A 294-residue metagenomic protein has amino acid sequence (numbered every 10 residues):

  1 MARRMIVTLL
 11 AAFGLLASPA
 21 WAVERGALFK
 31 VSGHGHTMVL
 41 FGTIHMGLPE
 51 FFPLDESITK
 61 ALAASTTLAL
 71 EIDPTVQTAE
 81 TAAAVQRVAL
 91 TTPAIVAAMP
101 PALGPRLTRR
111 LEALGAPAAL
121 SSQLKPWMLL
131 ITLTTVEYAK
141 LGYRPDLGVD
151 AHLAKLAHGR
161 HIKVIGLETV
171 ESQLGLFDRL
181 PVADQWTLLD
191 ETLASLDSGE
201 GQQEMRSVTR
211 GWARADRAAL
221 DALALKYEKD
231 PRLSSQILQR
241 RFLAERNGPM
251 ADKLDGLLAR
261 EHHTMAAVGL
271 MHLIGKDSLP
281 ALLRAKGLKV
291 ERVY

Functional and structural regions predicted by a protein language model:
M1-M5: Positively charged n-region of N-terminal signal peptides that target proteins for export
V7-A17: Bacterial N-terminal signal peptides
T8, S32-H34, A259-R260: Short hydrophobic "helix-edge" motifs at membrane interfaces and signal-peptide entry regions
F13-G14, P53, L279: Alpha-helical transmembrane segments and their juxtamembrane interfaces
L16-A17, E56, L282: Residues in and immediately flanking transmembrane alpha helices
S18-A22: Sec/Tat signal peptide C-region and signal peptidase I cleavage site
V23-L238, F242: Structured, acidic catalytic/metal-binding patches in enzyme active sites
Q236-Y294: A cross-kingdom marker for long, charged
